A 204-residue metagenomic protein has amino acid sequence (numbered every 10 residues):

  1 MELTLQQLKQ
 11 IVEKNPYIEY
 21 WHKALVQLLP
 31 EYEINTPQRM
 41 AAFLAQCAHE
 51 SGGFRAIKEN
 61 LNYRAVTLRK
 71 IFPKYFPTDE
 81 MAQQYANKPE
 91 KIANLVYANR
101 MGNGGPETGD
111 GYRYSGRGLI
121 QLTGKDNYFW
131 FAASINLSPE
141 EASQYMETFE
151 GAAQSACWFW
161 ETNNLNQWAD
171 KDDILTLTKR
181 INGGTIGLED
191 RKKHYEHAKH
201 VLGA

Functional and structural regions predicted by a protein language model:
M1, E31-Q38, G53, G203-A204: Metal- and O2-centered redox machinery and metal/ROS homeostasis
E2-Y20, A48-W158: Peptidoglycan-targeting cell-wall enzymes and recognition modules
I11-I34, Q38-A41: N-terminal carbohydrate-binding/catalytic regions of secreted carbohydrate-active enzymes
V26, L44, A156-C157, T178 (+2 more regions): Non-transmembrane alpha-helical segments in soluble domains of secreted/periplasmic/extracellular proteins
E33-F43, A56-N60, N166-T178: Surface-exposed patches in mature extracellular/periplasmic domains of secreted proteins
C47-E50, D170-G187: Acidic helix/loop microenvironments that form the catalytic cleft of cell-wall polysaccharide enzymes
C157-N166: Extended serine/threonine-enriched, polar tracts that run as long, contiguous segments within proteins
Q167, R180-A204: Low-complexity, Gly/Ser/Thr/Pro-rich intrinsically disordered linker/tail segments
